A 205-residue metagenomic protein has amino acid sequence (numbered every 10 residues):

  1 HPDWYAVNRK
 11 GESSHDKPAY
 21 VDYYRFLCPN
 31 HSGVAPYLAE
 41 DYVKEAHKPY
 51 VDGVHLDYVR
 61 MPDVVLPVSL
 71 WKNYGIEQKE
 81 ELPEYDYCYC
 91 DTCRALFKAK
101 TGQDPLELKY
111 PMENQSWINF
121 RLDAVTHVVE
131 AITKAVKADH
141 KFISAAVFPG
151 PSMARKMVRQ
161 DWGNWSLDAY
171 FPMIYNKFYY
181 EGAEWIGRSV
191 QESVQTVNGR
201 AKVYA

Functional and structural regions predicted by a protein language model:
H1, L56-M61, F148-G150, Y175-K177: Active-site beta-loop-alpha junctions enriched in small/polar residues
H1-P49: Active-site-adjacent "subsite" loops/lids of carbohydrate-active enzymes
H1-V21, Y58-E107: Aromatic- and acidic-residue-enriched segments that line the glycan-binding/catalytic groove of carbohydrate-active
L38, E45, V54-D57, V136 (+1 more regions): Conserved, mostly hydrophobic/aromatic
P49, Y58, R121: Aromatic/pi-system hotspot detector in well-structured domains
Y50-V51, L167: A structural motif
L82-A205: Glycoside hydrolase catalytic-domain groove-lining segments
